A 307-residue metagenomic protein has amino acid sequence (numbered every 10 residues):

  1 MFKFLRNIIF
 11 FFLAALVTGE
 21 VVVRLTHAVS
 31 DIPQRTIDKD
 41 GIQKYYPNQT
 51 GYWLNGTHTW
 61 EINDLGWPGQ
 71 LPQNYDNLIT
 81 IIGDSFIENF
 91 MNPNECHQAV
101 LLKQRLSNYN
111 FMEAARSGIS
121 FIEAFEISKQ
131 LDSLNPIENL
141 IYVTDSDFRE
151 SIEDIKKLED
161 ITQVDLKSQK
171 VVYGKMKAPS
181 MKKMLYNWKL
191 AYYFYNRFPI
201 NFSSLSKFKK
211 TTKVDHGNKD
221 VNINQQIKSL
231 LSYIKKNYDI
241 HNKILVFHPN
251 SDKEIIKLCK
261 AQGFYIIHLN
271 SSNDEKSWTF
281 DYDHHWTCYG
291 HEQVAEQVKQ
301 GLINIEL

Functional and structural regions predicted by a protein language model:
L5, Y282-L307: Histidine-centered active-site loop/cap adjacent to the catalytic His in serine esterases/O-acetyl transfer systems
N7-V23: Hydrophobic membrane-insertion alpha-helices, especially the h-region of bacterial N-terminal signal peptides
T26-R105, D274-S277: Membrane/wall-proximal cationic-aromatic binding patches
R35, F121-H216: Interaction-surface signature
G66-E150: Membrane-embedded segments
S117, V214-N222, F280-W286: The substrate-binding groove and active-site-proximal loops of carbohydrate-active enzymes, especially glycoside
E138-E150, S204-D274, G301: Conserved, well-ordered alpha-helix/loop/beta-strand core segments that scaffold catalytic motifs
